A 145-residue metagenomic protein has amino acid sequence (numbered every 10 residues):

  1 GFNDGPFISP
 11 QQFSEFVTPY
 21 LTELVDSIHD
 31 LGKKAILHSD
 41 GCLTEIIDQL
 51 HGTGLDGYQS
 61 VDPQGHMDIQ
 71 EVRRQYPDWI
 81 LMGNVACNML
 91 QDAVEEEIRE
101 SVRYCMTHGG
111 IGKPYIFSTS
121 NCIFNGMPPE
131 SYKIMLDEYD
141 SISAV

Functional and structural regions predicted by a protein language model:
G1-V145: Active-site loop segments of alpha/beta catalytic cores
